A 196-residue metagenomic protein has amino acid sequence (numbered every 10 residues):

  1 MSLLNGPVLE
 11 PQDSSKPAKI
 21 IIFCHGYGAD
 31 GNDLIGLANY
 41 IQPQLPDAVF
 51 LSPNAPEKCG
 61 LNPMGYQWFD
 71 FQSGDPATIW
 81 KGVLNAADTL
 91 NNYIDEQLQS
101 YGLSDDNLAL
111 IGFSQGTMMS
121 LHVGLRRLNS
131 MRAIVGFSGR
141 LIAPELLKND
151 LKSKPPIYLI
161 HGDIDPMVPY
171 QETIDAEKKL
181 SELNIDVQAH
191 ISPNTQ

Functional and structural regions predicted by a protein language model:
S2-N107: Serine-hydrolase catalytic machinery in alpha/beta-hydrolase-like enzymes
N32, P166-E172: Conserved alpha/beta-hydrolase "acid-adjacent" motif
N54-K58, R140, T195: Short beta-to-alpha linker loops that shape the active-site pocket of alpha/beta-hydrolase fold enzymes
D105-D106, K152-I157, L183-D186: Short, proline-enriched alpha-helix->beta-strand connector loops that line the catalytic pocket of alpha/beta-hydrolase
D106-S153: Primarily recognizes the serine-hydrolase "nucleophile elbow" in alpha/beta-hydrolase and SGNH/GDSL folds
Y158-H161, D165: Short beta-strand/loop motif that positions the catalytic acidic residue of the alpha/beta-hydrolase fold
I174-Q196: C-terminal catalytic histidine-bearing segment of alpha/beta-hydrolase fold enzymes
